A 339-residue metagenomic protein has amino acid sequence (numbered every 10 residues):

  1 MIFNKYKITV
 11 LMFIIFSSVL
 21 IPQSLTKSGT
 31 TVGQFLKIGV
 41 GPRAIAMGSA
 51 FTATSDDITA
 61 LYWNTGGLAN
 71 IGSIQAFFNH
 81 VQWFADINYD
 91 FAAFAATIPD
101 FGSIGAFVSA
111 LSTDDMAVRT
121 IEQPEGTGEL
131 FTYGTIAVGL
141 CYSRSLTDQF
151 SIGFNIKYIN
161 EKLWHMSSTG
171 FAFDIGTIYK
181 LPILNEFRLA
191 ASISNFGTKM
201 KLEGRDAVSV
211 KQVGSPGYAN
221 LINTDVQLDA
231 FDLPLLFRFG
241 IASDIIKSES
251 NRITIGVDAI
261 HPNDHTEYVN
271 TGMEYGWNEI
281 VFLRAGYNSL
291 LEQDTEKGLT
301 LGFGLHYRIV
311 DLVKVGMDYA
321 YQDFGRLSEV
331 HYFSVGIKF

Functional and structural regions predicted by a protein language model:
M1-V10: Bacterial N-terminal signal peptides that target proteins for export
T9-V19: Bacterial N-terminal signal peptides
Q23-G48, Y89, A93-F339: Outer-membrane beta-barrel porins/channels
S49-T52, Q75-W83, A320-Q322: Short strand-turn segments of transmembrane beta-barrel domains in outer membranes, especially the first one or two
T59-N70: N-terminal periplasmic accessory domains that precede and gate Gram-negative outer-membrane beta-barrel machines
N79-F84, T127-F131: Short secondary-structure transition/capping motifs
